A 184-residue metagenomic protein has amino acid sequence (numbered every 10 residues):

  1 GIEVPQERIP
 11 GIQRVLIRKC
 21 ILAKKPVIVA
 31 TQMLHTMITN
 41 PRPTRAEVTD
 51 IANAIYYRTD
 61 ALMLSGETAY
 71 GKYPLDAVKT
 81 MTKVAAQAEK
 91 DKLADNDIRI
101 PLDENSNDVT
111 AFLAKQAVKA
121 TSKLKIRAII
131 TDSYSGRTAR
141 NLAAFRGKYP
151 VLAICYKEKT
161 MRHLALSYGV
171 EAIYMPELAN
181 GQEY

Functional and structural regions predicted by a protein language model:
G1-I2, D50-P74: Glycine-rich phosphate-binding active-site loops on the catalytic face of alpha/beta enzymes
V4-Q32, T36, G147-K148: Helical hairpin unit composed of two closely spaced alpha helices linked by a short loop
Q13, T68-D91: C-terminal helical cap(s) of enzyme catalytic domains, especially alpha/beta-barrels
L22, T80-V118: Long, charged amphipathic helices and adjacent flexible linkers at domain junctions
V27-A30, I55, L62-L64, V151: Hydrophobic faces of well-ordered beta-strands that scaffold small-molecule active sites in alpha/beta enzyme cores
Q32, A54, L142: Conserved, mostly hydrophobic/aromatic
H35-Y57: Catalytic cores of alpha/beta
T138-R140, R146-E183: Nucleotide-binding motor/catalytic cores of P-loop/tubulin-like NTPases across gene-expression machines
